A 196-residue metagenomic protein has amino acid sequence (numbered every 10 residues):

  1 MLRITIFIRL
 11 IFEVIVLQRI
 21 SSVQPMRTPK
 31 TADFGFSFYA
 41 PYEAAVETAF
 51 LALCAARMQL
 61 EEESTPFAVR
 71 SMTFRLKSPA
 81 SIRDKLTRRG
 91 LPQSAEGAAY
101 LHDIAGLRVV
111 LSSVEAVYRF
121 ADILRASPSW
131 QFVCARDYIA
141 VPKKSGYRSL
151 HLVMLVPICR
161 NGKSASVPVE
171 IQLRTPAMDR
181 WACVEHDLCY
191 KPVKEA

Functional and structural regions predicted by a protein language model:
I11-L60, S164-A196: An acidic, glycine-/histidine-flanked metal-binding catalytic module
D33-F36, A40-P41, L101, V110-E115: Amphipathic alpha-helical interface elements
P41, A45-L91: Surface-exposed, low-hydrophobicity interaction/linker segments
F67, H102-I104: Short Gly/Ser/Thr- and Asp/Glu-enriched loop/turn motifs at secondary-structure junctions
L91-L101: Short, flexible, solvent-exposed loop/turn segments with mixed acidic/basic and small polar residues
A98, A105, V110-A196: Long beta-strand-rich cores associated with HINT superfamily self-processing modules
